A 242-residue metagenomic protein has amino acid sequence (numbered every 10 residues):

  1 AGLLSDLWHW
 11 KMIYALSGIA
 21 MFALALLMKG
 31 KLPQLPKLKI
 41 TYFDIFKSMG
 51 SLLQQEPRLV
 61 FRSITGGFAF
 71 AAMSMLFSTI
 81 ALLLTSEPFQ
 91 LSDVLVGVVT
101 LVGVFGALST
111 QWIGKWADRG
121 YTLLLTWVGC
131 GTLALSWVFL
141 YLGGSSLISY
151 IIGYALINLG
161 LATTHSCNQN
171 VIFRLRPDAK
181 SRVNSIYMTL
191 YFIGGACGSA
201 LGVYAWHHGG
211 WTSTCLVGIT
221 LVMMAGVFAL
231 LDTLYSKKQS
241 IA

Functional and structural regions predicted by a protein language model:
S5, L108-T122, W206: Helix-to-loop junctions at the C-terminal end of transmembrane segments in multipass secondary transporters
D6-I19, Q90, G202-V222: A membrane-interface helix-boundary motif in multi-pass transporters
G18-L38, F228-D232: C-terminal membrane-cytosol helix-exit motif in multi-pass small-molecule transporters
K31-I64: Juxtamembrane intracellular "pre-TM" segments in multi-pass secondary transporters
Q55-M75, I151, A155-L159: Pair of pore-lining "gating" transmembrane helices in MFS-fold secondary transporters
E87-F105, R182-I186: Loop-to-transmembrane helix entry
Y121-N168: C-terminal transmembrane helical hairpin of 12-TM major facilitator-type secondary transporters
R174-W211, V217-G218: A late C-terminal transmembrane helix in Major Facilitator Superfamily
